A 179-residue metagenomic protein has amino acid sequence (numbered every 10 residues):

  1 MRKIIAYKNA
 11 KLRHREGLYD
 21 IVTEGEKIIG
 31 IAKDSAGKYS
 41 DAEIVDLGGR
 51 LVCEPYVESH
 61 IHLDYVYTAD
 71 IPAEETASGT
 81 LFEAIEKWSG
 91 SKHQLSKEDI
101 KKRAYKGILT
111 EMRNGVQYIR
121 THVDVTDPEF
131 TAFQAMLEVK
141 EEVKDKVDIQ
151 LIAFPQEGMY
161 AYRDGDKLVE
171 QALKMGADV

Functional and structural regions predicted by a protein language model:
M1-Y39: N-terminal metal-binding scaffold of metallo-dependent hydrolase/deaminase domains
R2-N9, K38-G79, E83: Replace "His-x-His-based motif
N9-A10, L47-G48, P55, R103 (+2 more regions): Fold-independent oxyanion-binding glycine-rich loops and adjacent beta-strand/coil segments at enzyme active sites
R13, A69, H122: Conserved residues at the C-terminal ends of beta-strands
R15, I44, I149-L151: Generic structural signal for residues in well-ordered beta-strands
V22, G30, D46, E58 (+1 more regions): Short, conserved beta-strand segments within well-ordered enzyme catalytic domains that often line or immediately flank
Y67-I100, G176: Active-site gating loops and adjacent loop-to-helix segments of metal-dependent hydrolytic enzymes
K92-A177: Active-site loop-helix segments enriched in His/Asp/Glu that coordinate and activate a nucleophilic water at divalent
